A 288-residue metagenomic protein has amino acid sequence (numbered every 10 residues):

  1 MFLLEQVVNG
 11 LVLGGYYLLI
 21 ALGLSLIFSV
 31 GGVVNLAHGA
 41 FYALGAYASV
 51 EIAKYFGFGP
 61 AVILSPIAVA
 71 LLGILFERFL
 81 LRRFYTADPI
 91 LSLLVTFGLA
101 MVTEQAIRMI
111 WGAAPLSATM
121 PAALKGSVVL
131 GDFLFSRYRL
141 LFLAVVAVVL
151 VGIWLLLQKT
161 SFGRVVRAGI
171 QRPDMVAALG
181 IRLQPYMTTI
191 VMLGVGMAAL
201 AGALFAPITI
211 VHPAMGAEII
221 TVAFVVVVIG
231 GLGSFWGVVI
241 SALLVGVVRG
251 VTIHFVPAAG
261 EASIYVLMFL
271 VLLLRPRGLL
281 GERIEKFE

Functional and structural regions predicted by a protein language model:
M1-L19, A48, Y55-P60, A87-S92 (+5 more regions): Membrane-interfacial amphipathic/re-entrant helices at transmembrane-helix boundaries
L3-E51, E77-A87, L91, V227-F235: Single transmembrane alpha-helix segments in multi-pass membrane proteins
G15-Y17, F56-I67, T188-A198, G202-M268 (+1 more regions): Transmembrane alpha-helical segments in multi-pass inner-membrane proteins
A37, G59-P60, I90-L91, S161 (+4 more regions): Residues that define the loop-to-transmembrane-helix transition and helix capping in multi-pass membrane transporters
A46-V50, P66-L72, F97-A106, V145-W154 (+3 more regions): Hydrophobic core segments of alpha-helical transmembrane domains in multi-pass membrane transport and ion-translocation
G57-L99, A106, I240-V245, R275-P276: Alpha-helical transmembrane segments within multi-pass membrane transporters and channels
R83-F84, D88-K159, P185-T189, V251 (+3 more regions): Transmembrane helix-bundle core of multi-pass membrane transporters and related energy-transducing complexes
L134-V211, F235-I240: Helix-loop-helix "hairpin" substructures at the membrane interface of multi-pass membrane proteins
